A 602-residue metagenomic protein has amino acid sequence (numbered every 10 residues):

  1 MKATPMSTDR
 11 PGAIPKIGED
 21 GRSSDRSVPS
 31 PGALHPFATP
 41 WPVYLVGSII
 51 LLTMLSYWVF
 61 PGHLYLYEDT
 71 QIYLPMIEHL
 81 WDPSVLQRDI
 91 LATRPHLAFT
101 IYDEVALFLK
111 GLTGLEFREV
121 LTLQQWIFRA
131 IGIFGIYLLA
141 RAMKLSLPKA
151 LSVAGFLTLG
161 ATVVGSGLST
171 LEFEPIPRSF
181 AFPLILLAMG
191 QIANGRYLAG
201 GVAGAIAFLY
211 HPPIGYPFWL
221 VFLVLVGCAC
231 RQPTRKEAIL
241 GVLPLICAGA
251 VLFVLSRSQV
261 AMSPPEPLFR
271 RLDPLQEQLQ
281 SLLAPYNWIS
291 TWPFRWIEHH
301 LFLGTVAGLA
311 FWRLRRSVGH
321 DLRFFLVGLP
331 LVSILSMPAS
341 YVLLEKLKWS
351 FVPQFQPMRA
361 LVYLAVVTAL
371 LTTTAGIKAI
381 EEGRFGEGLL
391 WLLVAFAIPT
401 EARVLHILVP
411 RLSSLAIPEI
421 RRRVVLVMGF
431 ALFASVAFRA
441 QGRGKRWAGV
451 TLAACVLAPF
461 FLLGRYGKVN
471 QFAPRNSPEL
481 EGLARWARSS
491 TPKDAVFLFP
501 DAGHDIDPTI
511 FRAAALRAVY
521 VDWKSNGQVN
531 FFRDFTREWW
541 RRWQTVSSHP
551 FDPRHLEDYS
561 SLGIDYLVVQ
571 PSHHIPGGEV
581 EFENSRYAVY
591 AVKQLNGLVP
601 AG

Functional and structural regions predicted by a protein language model:
M1-S56, A434-A454, A601: Start-transfer (signal-anchor) and selected internal transmembrane alpha helices of multi-pass inner/ER membrane
P31, H35-P40, A193-A199, G227-I239 (+2 more regions): Membrane-interface junctions at the ends of membrane-embedded or membrane-associated helices
W41-V46, L52-F156, V164-P183, L209-P213: Active-site lumenal/periplasmic loops and adjacent helix-entry segments of GT-C-fold, multi-pass membrane
Y57-T70, W81-Q87, T93-F99, P212-F218 (+3 more regions): Transmembrane catalytic cores of multi-pass membrane glycosyltransferases and polysaccharide-assembly enzymes
F180-A199: Membrane-interface transmembrane helices that cradle and orient dolichyl/undecaprenyl
G328-V332, S336-F351, P357, L361-L364 (+3 more regions): Transmembrane helical bundles and short interhelical boundary loops of multi-pass, membrane-embedded
F472-T545, L556-H574: Short periplasmic/luminal acceptor-recognition loop of GT-C membrane glycosyltransferases, typified by
P553-G602: Aromatic/acidic, Gly/Pro-rich catalytic loop(s) in extracytoplasmic/lumenal soluble domains of multi-pass membrane
